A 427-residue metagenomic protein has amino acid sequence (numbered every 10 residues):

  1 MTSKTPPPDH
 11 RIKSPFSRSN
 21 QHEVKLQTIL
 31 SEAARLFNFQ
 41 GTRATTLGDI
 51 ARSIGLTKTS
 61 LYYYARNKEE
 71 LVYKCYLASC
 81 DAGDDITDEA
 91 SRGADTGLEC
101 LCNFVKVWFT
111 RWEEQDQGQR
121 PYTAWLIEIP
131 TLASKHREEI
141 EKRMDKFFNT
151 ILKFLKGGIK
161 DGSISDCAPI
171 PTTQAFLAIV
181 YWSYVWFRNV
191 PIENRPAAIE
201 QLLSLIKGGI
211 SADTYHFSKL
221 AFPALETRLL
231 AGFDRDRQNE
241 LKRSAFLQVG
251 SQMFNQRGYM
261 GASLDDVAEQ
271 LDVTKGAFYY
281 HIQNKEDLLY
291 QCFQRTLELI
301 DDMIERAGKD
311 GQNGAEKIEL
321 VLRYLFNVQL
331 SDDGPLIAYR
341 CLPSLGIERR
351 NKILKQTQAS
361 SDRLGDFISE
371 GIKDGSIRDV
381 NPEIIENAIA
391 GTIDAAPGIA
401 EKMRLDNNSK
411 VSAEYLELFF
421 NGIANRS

Functional and structural regions predicted by a protein language model:
M1-F16, V107-R111, N149, K153-K160 (+5 more regions): C-terminal peripheral helix-coil segments that are non-catalytic and often amphipathic
T28, L36-E70, K74, A245 (+3 more regions): Helix-turn-helix
E32-L36, R111, I179, V249-M253 (+4 more regions): Short amphipathic alpha-helical elements of helix-turn-helix/winged-helix folds
K74, D88-G118, F176, Q291 (+1 more regions): Hydrophobic alpha-helical connector segments
L77-A82, Q294-D301: Short, basic, alpha-helical segments at the C-terminal edge of helix-turn-helix-like DNA-binding modules
C100, W112-K135, L152, Q329-E348 (+1 more regions): Amphipathic alpha-helical segments used for helix-helix packing
S134-D161, I170-Q174, E348-D374, E383-N387: Amphipathic alpha-helical packing segments from all-alpha helical-bundle domains
